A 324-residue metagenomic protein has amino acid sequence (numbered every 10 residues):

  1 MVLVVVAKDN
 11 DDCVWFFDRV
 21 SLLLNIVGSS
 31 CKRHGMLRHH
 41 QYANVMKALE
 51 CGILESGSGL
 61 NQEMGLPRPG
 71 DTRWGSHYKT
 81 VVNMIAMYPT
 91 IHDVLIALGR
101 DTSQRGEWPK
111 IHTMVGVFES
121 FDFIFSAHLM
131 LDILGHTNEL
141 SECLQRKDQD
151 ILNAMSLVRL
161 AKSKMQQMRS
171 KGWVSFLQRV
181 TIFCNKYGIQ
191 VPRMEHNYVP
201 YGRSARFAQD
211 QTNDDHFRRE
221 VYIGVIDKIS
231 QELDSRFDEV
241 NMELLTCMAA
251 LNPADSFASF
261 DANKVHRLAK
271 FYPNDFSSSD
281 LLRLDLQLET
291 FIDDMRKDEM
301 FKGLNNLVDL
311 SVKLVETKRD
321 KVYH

Functional and structural regions predicted by a protein language model:
M1-H324: Alpha-helical structural modules in large enzymes and assemblies
